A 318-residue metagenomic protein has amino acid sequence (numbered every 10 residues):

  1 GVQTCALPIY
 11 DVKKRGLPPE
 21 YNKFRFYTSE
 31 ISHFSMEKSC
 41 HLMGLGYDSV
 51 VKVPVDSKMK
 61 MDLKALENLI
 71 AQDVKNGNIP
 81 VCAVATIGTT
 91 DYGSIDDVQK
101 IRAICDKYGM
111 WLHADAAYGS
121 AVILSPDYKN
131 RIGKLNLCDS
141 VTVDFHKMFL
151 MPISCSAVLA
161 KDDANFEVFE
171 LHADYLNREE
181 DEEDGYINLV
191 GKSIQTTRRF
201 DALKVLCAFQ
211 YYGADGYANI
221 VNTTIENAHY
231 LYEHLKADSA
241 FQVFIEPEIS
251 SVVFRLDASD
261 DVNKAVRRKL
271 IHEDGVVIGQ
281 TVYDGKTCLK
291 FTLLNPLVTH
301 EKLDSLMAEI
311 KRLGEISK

Functional and structural regions predicted by a protein language model:
G1-L7: Short, small-residue-biased leader/transition segments that mark boundaries at the very start of proteins
Y10-D11, P19-A85, Y92-I95, K100 (+1 more regions): PLP-dependent aminotransferase-class I/II
Y21, I245-S250, V282-K286: Short Gly/Ser/Thr- and Asp/Glu-enriched loop/turn motifs at secondary-structure junctions
N68, G119, L124-V143: Acidic/histidine-rich catalytic neighborhood
S94-P126: Catalytic PLP-binding core of fold-type I/II PLP enzymes
Y108, G133-S239: Active-site C-terminal subdomain of aminotransferase-like
Q242-L270: Conserved PLP-binding catalytic core of the aspartate aminotransferase-like
Y283-K318: PLP-dependent enzyme catalytic core of the Aspartate aminotransferase-like
